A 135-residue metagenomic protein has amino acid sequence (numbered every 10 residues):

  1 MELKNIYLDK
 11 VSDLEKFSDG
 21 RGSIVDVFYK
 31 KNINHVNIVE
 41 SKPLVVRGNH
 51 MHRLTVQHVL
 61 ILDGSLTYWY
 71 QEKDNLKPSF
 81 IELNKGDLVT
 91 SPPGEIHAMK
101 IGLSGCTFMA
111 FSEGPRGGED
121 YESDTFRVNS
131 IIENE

Functional and structural regions predicted by a protein language model:
M1-N34: A short, N-terminal "cap"/entry segment at the start of jelly-roll beta-barrel domains of the cupin/DSBH fold
I6-S12, A98-E135: Double-stranded beta-helix
N37-L54: Conserved short histidine dyad/triad with adjacent acidic residue
E40-K42, Y70, K77: Extended, hydrophobic alpha-helical segments
N49, Y68-W69, S91, I96-G102 (+1 more regions): Short beta-strand His + acidic residue motifs that chelate non-heme Fe in jelly-roll/DSBH and cupin folds
H50, V56-I61, I81, V89 (+1 more regions): His/acidic/aromatic-lined binding-pocket segments of jelly-roll/cupin-type domains and related regulatory beta-sandwich
L54-E72: Glycine- and acidic-residue-biased ligand/ion/polar-headgroup-sensing regions
K73-P93: Short acidic-glycine-tyrosine-enriched beta hairpin
